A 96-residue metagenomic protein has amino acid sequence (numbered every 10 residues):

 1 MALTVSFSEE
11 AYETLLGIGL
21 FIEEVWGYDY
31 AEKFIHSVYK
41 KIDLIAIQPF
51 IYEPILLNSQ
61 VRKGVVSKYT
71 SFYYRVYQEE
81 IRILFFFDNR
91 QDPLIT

Functional and structural regions predicted by a protein language model:
M1-V61: Basic, Lys/Arg-enriched alpha-helical interface segments
V65-S67: A short catalytic or substrate-binding loop motif that flags glycine-/basic-rich loops and adjacent residues that bind
T70-S71, R75-T96: Enriched for short, Lys/Arg-rich terminal
